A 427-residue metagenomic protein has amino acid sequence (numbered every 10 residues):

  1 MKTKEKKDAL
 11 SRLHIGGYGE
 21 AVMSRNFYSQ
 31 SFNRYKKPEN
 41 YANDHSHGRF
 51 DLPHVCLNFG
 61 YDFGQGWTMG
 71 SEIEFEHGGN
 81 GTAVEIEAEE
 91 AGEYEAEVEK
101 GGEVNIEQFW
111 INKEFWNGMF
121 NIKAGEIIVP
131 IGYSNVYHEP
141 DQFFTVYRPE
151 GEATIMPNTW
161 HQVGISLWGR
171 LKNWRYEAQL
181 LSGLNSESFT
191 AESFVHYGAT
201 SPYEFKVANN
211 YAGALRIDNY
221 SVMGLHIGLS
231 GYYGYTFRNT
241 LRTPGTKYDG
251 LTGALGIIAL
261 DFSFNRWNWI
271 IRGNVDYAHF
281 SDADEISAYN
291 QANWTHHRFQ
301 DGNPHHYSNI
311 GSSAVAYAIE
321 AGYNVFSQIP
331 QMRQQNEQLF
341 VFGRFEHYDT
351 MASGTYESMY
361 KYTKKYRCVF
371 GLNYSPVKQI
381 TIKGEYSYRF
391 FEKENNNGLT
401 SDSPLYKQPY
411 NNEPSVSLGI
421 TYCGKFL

Functional and structural regions predicted by a protein language model:
M1-R12: Sec-dependent signal peptide cleavage junction
L10-F27, H45-S186, N209, G213-A214 (+5 more regions): Outer membrane beta-barrel
Y28-Q30, A42-D44, Y94-E99, F109 (+3 more regions): Outer-membrane beta-barrel pore domains
S31-K36, S166: Short Gly/aromatic-enriched secondary-structure transition segments
P38-N40, F144-G151, T295-H296: Surface-exposed loop/turn segments flanking beta-strands in extracellular/periplasmic regions
E97-V98, E152-T154, T200-E204, H305-Y307: Active-site rim elements
N158, E204-Y211, G250-A254: Active-site glycine- and acidic-residue-rich loops that bind and position anionic ligands or nucleotide-like cofactors
S188, F194-T240: Loop-centered beta-sheet repeat module
